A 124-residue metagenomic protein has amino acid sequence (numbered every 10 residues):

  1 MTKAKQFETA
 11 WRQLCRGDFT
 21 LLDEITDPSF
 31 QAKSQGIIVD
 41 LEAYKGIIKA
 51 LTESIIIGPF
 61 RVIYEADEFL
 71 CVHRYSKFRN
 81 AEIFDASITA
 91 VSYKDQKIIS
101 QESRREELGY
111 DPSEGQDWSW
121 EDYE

Functional and structural regions predicted by a protein language model:
M1-E124: C-terminal and inter-domain tail/linker signature
